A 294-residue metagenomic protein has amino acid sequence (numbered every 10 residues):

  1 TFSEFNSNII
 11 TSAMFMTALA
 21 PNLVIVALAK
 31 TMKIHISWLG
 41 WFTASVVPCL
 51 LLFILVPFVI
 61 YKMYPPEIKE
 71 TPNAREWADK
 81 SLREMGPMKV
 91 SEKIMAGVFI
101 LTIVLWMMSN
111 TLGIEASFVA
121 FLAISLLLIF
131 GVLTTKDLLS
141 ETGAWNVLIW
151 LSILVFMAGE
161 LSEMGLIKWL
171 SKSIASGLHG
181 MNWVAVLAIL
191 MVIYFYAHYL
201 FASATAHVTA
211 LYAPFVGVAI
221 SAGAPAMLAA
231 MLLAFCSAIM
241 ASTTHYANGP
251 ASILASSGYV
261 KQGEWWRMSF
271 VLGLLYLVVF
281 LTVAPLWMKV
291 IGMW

Functional and structural regions predicted by a protein language model:
F2-S7, S12-V24, A29-G86, F235-W294: Juxtamembrane and boundary regions of transmembrane helices in multi-pass small-molecule transporters and channels
T11-P21, G113-E115, G159-I167, A197-A210 (+1 more regions): Short helix-coil transition sites and intra-membrane helix breaks within transmembrane domains of multi-pass
S45-C49, G86-G97, E115-F118, L139-V155 (+1 more regions): Helical membrane-embedded segments and adjacent short helical loop/helix-boundary regions of multi-pass membrane
L50-V59, A96, I100, V104 (+7 more regions): Generic alpha-helical transmembrane segments of integral inner-membrane proteins, especially permease/transport modules
F58-P65, M88-K93, L101-E141: Flexible hinge motifs at transmembrane-helix junctions and intramembrane kinks/re-entrant loops in multi-pass membrane
W77-E84, N146-L161, A213-G223, L277: Small-residue-rich segments of transmembrane alpha-helices in multi-pass membrane proteins, especially helix faces
D137-W169, N182-L200: Core transmembrane alpha-helical segments of multi-pass membrane transporters/permeases
G180-A222, A226-M227, L233-A234: Hydrophobic alpha-helical transmembrane segments of multi-pass integral membrane proteins, predominantly secondary
